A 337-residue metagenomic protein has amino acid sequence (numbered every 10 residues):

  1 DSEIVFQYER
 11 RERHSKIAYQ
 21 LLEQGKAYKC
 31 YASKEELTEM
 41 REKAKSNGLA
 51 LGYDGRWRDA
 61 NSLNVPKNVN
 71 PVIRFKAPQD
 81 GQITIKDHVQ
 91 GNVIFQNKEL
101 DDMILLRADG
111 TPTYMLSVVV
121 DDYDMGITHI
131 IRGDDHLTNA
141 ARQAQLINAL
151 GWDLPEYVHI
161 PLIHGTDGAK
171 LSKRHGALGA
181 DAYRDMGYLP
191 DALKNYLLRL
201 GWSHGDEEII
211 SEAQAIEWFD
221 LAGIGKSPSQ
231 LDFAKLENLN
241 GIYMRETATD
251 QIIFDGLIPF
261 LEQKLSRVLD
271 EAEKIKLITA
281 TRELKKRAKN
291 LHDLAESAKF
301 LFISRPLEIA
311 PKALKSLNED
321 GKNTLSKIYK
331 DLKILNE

Functional and structural regions predicted by a protein language model:
D1-E12, K16: Active-site-adjacent loops and short helices of periplasmic peptidoglycan-processing enzymes
F6-Q7, Q20-H159, H164-K173, G179 (+2 more regions): Active-site cores that bind ATP or allylic diphosphates and position pyrophosphate for catalysis
E12, K16-E23, E39-E42, E217 (+3 more regions): Replace "anionic and nucleotidyl ligands
V120-Y123, D135-E337: Conserved nucleotide- and phosphate/pyrophosphate-binding catalytic cores in adenylate/nucleotidyl-handling enzymes
